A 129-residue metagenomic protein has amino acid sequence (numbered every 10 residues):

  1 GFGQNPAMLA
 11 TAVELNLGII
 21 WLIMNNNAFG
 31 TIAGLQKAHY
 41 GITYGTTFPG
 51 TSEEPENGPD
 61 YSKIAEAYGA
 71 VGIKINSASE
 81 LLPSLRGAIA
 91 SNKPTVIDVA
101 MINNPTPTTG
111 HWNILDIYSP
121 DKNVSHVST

Functional and structural regions predicted by a protein language model:
G1-T129: Thiamine diphosphate
